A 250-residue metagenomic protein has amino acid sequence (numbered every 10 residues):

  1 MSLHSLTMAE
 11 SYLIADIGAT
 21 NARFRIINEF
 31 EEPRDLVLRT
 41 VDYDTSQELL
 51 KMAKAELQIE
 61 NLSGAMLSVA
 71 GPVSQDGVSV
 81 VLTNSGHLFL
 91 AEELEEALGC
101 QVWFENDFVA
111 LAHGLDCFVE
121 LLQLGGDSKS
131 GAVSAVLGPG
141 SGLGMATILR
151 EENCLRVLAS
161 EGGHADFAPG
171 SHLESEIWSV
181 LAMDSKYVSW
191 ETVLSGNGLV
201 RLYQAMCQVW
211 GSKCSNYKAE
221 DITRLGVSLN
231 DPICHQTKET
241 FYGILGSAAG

Functional and structural regions predicted by a protein language model:
M1-N61, H172, E176-G250: ATP-binding/phosphotransfer module of carbohydrate and carboxylate kinases, centering on a glycine-rich
A9, E60-G64, G99, G131: A general structural motif
A22, P72-S74, G142-A146, R201: Short, acidic Gly/Pro/Ser/Thr-rich loop/turn segments
N28-E31, D76, L149-C154: Short acidic-glycine loop/turn motifs at beta-strand connectors
N61-A70, W103: Short glycine-rich phosphate-binding loop at a beta-alpha junction
M66-P72, G138-S141: Glycine-rich beta-strand-to-loop/alpha-helix junction loops that act as flexible
V73-V133, E161-E176: Glycine-rich phosphate-binding loop and adjoining helix at the ATP-binding site of ATP-dependent phosphoryl-transfer
S130-W190: Glycine-rich phosphate-binding loop of actin/hexokinase-like ATP-binding domains
